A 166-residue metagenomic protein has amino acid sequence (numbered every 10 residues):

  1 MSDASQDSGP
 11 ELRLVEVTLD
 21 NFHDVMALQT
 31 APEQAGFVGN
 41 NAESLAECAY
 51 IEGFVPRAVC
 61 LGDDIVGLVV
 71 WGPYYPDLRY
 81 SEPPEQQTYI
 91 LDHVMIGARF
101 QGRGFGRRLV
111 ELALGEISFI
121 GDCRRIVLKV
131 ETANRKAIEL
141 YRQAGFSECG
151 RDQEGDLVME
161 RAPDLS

Functional and structural regions predicted by a protein language model:
M1-P10, L165-S166: Short, low-complexity, intrinsically disordered N-terminal peptides in bacterial proteins
S2-Q6, L114, K136, Q143: Residue-level detector of intrinsically disordered, flexible termini and proteolytic processing junctions
D7-L12, E16-H93, G97-R99, V110-I120 (+1 more regions): Acetyl-CoA-dependent GNAT
E85-T88, D122-I138, R142-S166: C-terminal "cap" of GNAT-fold acetyltransferases
G102-R107: Glycine-rich acyl-CoA binding loop
